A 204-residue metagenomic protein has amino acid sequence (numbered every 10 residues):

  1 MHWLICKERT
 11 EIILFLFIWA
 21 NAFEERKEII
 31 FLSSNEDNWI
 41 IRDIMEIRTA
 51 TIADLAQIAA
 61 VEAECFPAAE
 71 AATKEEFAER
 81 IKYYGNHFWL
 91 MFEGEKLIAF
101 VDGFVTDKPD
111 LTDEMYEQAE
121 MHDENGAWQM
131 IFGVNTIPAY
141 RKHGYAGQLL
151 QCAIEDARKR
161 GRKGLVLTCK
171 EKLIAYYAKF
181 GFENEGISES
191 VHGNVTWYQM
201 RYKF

Functional and structural regions predicted by a protein language model:
M45-I58: A short beta-loop-alpha structural element at the N-terminal edge of CoA-dependent acyl/N-acetyltransferase catalytic
A68-G94, F100-M121: Active-site rim helix/loop that mediates acceptor-substrate recognition in acyltransferases
A99-V134, R141, S190-T196: Conserved acyl-donor/pantetheine-binding loop and adjacent beta-alpha core of acyl/acetyltransferases and related
V105-K108, T168, A178, E183-Q199: Conserved catalytic-core motifs of GNAT/GCN5-like acyltransferases
T136, K142-E155: Conserved acetyl-CoA-binding loop-helix of GNAT-fold acetyltransferases
L150, A157-C169: Conserved GNAT acetyl-CoA-binding A-motif
